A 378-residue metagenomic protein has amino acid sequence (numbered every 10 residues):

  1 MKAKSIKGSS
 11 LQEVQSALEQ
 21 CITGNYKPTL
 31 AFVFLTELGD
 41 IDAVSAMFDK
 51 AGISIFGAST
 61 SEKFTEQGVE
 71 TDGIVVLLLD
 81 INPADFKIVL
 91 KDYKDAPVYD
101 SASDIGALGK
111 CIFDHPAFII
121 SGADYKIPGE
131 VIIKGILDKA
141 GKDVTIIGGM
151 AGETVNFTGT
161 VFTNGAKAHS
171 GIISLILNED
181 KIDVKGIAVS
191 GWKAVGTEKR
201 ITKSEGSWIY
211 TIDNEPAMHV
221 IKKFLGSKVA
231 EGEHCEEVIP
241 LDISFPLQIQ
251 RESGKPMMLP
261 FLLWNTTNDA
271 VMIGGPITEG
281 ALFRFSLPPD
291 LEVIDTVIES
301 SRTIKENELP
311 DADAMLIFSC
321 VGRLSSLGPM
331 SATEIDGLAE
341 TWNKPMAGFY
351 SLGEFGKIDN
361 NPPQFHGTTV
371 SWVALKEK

Functional and structural regions predicted by a protein language model:
M1-I41, M47-S54, A58-A117, S121-M315 (+3 more regions): Small-residue-enriched flexible segments
